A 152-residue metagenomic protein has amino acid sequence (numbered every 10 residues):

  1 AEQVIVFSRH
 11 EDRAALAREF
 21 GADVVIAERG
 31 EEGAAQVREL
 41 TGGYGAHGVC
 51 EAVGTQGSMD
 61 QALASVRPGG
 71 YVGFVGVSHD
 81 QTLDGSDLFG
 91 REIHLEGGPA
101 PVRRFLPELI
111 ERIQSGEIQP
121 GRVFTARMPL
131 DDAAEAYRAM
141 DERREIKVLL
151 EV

Functional and structural regions predicted by a protein language model:
A1-Q61: Adenosine-nucleotide cofactor-binding segment
H10, S78, P101: Residues in the short beta-alpha loop(s) of Rossmann-like NAD(P)-binding domains
G48, Y71-G73: Conserved catalytic-site loops of classical short-chain dehydrogenases/reductases
D60, A64, R103-V152: C-terminal hydrophobic helical "lid"/dimerization subdomain of Rossmann-like NAD(P)H-dependent oxidoreductases
V66-P68: Helix-to-beta-strand junctions that scaffold the AdoMet/dcAdoMet cofactor pocket in Class I SAM-dependent enzymes
G70-Y71, H94: Short glycine-centered segments of the SAM/dcSAM-binding site in methyltransferase folds
G76-E92, R104-E111: Rossmann-fold NAD(P)-binding glycine/threonine-rich loop
